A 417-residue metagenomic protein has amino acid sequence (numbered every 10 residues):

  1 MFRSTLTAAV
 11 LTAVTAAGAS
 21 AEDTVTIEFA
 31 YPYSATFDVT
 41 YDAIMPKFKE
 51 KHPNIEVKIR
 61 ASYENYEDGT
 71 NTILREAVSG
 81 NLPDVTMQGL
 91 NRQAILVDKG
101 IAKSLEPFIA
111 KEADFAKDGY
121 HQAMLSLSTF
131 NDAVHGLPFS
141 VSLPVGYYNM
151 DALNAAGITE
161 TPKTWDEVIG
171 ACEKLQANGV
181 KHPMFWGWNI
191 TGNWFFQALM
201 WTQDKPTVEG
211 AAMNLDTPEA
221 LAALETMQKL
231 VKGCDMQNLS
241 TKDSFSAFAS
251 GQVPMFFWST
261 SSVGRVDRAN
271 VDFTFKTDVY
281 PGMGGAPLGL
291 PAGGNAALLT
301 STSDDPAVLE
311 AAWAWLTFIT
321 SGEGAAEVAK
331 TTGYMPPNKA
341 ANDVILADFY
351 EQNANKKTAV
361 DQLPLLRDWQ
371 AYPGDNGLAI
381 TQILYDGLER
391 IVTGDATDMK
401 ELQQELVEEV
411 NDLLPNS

Functional and structural regions predicted by a protein language model:
D23-A35, I55-R60, V85, P183-M184: Short, well-ordered beta-strand elements
K47-Y120, N154-A156, E160-K163, P254-M255 (+5 more regions): Extracytoplasmic "Venus flytrap"/periplasmic binding protein-like
E50-K51, E56, N154-A156, L221 (+7 more regions): Extracytoplasmic/periplasmic substrate-recognition and gating elements
E56, N154, P364-S417: Conserved C-terminal helix/tail region of periplasmic/extracytoplasmic solute-binding proteins
L90-L143, N154, I169, F195 (+5 more regions): Hinge/lid segment of periplasmic solute-binding proteins
A123, D278, K330-D386, R390: Long, aromatic- and glycine/proline-rich binding clefts that accommodate carbohydrate-like moieties
F130-F139, P144, E167-A212, V253: Extracytoplasmic/periplasmic solute-binding protein
C172-L175, G210-N238: Glycine-centered hinge/linker elements that transmit conformational signals in sensory and ligand-binding systems
